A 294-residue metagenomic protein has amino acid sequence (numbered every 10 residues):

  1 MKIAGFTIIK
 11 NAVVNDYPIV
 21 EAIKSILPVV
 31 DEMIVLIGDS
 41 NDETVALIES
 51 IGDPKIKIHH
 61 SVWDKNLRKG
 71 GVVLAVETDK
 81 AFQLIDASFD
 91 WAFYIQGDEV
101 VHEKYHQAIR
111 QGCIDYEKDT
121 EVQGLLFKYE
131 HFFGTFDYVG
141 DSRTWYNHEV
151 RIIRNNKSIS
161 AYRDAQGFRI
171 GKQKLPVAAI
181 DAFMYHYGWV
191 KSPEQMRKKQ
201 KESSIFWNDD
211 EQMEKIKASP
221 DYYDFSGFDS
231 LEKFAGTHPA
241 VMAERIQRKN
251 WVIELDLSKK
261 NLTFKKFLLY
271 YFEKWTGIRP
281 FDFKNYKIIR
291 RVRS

Functional and structural regions predicted by a protein language model:
K2-T7, I26, E32-V35, M184: Hydrophobic targeting segments
I3-F6, K10, D16-E21, L36-I37 (+1 more regions): Active-site-proximal specificity loops/subdomain of glycosyltransferases
I23, G52, I109-C113: Glycine-rich, phosphate-binding/catalytic loops in enzymes
P28, I51-D53, A87, D119 (+2 more regions): Short, well-ordered coil/turn elements that cap or connect secondary structure elements
G71-D79, E103-S294: Catalytic-site signature of metal-activated, phosphate-bearing donor transferases, centered on the GT-A/GT-A-like
Q96-V100: The conserved acidic donor/metal-binding loop of glycosyltransferases
